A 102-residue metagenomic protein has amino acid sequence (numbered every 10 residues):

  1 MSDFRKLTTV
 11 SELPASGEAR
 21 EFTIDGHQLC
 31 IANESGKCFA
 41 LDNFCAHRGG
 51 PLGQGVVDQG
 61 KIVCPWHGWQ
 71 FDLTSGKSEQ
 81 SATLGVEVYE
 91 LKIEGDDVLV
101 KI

Functional and structural regions predicted by a protein language model:
M1-Q59, E87-I102: N-terminal pre-ligand scaffold of iron-sulfur
F4, W66-W69: Tryptophan-centered motif/residue detector
C45, C64-H67: Short cysteine clusters
P51-D58, Q70-T83: Iron-sulfur (Fe-S) cluster-binding segments and ferredoxin-like electron-carrier domains, especially [2Fe-2S]
